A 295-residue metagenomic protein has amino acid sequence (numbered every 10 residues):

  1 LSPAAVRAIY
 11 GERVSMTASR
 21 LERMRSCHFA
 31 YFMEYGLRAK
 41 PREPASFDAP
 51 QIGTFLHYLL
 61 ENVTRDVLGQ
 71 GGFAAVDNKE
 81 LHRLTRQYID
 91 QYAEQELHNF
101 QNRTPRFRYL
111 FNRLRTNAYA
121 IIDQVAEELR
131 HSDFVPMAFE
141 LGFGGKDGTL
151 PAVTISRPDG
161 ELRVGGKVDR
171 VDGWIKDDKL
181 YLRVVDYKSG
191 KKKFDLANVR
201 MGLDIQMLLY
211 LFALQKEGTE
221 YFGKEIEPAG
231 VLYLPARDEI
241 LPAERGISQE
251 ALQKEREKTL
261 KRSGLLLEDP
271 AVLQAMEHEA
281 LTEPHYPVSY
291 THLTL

Functional and structural regions predicted by a protein language model:
L1-L293: Structural signature of nuclease core domains in nucleic-acid processing machines
